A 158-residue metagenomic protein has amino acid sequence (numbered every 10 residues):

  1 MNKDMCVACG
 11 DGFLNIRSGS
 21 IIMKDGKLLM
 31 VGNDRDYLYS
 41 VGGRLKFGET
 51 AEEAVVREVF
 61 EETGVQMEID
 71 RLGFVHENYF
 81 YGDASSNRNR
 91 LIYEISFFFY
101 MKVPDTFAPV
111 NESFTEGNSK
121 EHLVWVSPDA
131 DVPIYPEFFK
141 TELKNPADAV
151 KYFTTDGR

Functional and structural regions predicted by a protein language model:
M1-G19, N89: Acidic, metal-coordinating catalytic segment for phosphate/diphosphate chemistry, firing primarily on the Nudix
G12-L14, N87-I95, T115-K120: A generic structural micro-feature
I22, Y100-K102, S127: Short, well-ordered beta-strand micro-motif
K24-E62: Conserved Nudix-box catalytic region and its N-terminal flanking loop in Nudix hydrolases and closely related
Q66-V75: A short coil-to-beta-strand element that immediately follows conserved catalytic motifs
F80-V110: Active-site-adjacent beta-strand/loop module that shapes the phosphate/pyrophosphate-binding cleft
V110-N145: NUDIX/MutT-family hydrolases
K144-R158: Acidic/histidine-enriched, glycine/proline-rich intrinsically disordered or flexible terminal extensions
